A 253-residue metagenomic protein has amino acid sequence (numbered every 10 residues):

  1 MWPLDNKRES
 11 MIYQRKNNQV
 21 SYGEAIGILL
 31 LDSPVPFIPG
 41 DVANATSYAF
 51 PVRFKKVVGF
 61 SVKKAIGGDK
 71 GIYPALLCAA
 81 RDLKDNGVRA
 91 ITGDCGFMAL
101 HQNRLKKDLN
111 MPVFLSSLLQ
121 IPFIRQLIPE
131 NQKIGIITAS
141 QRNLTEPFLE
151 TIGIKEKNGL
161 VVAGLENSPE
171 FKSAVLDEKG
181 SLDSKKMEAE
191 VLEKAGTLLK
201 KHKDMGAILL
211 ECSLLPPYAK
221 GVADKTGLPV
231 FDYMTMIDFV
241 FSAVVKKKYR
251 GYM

Functional and structural regions predicted by a protein language model:
W2-Y73, S140-L182: N-terminal glycine-rich anion-binding loop in soluble enzyme alpha/beta folds
I66-A79, K186-K194: Glycine-rich, highly charged phosphate/nucleotide-binding loops
P74-A79, F97-R104, D108: N-terminal active-site wall of soluble small-molecule enzyme domains
K84, R125, L199-K201: Non-catalytic positions within long, well-ordered alpha-helices that form the structural scaffold/packing of enzyme
A90-Q102, F114-Q120, A139-N143, E211-P217 (+1 more regions): Gly/Ser/Thr-rich loops at beta-strand to alpha-helix junctions that form or flank small-molecule/cofactor-binding
R104-I128, A223-V240: Short, acidic/small-residue loops that bind anionic groups at enzyme active sites
M187-D204, P217: A short, acidic, amphipathic alpha-helical segment used as a generic capping/interface helix at domain edges
L215-P217, F231-M253: C-terminal functional extensions of proteins
